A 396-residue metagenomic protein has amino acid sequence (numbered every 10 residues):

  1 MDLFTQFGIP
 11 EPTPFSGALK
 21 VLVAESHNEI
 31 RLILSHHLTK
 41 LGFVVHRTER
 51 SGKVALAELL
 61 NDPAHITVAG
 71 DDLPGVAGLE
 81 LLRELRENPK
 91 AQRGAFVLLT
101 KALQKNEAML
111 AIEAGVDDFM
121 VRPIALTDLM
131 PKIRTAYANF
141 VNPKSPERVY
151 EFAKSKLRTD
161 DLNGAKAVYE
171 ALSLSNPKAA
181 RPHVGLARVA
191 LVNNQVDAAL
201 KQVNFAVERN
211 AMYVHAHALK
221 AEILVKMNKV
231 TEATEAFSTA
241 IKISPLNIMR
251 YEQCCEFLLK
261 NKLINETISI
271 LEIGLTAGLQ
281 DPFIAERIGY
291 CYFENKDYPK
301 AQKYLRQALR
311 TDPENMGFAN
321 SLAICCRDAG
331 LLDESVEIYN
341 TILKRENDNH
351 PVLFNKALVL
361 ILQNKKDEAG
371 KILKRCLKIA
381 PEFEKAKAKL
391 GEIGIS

Functional and structural regions predicted by a protein language model:
M1-L22, S26, Y150-K154, K389-S396: Non-catalytic signal-transmission and effector/linker regions of two-component phosphorelay proteins
G17-I30, L34-L38, T67, L157 (+1 more regions): Conserved acidic segment of CheY-like receiver
F43-S51, E58: Short hydrophobic/Thr-rich beta-strand motif most characteristic of the beta2 strand and flanking loop of CheY-like
G52, V68-L85, Q92: Conserved phosphotransfer microenvironments
E80, L103-D118: Alpha4 helix (beta4-alpha4-beta5 surface) of REC/receiver domains from two-component response regulators
